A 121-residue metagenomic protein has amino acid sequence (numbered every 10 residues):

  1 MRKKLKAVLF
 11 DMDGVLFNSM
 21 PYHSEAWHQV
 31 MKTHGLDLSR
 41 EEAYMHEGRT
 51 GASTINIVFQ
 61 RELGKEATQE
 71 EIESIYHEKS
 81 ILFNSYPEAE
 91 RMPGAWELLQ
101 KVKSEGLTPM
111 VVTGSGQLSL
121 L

Functional and structural regions predicted by a protein language model:
R2-E42: Active-site neighborhood of HAD-like aspartate-dependent phosphohydrolases
K4, N84-V111, Q117-L121: Short, acidic loop-to-helix structural element flanking the phosphoryl-transfer center in phosphate-processing enzymes
F17, G48, M110-G114: Active-site-adjacent beta-strand anchor residues
S19, E42-A43, E71, P87: Conserved acidic
M20-E25, A52, Q117, L121: Short, surface-exposed alpha-helical segments at coil->helix boundaries
E25, V30-L63, S85: Alpha-helical substrate-recognition element adjacent to the catalytic core
L38, E66-A67, P109: Residue-level detector of short coil/turn "hinge" positions at structural boundaries
G48-F83, P93-W96, K101-S104: A metal-dependent, Asp-based hydrolase signature
